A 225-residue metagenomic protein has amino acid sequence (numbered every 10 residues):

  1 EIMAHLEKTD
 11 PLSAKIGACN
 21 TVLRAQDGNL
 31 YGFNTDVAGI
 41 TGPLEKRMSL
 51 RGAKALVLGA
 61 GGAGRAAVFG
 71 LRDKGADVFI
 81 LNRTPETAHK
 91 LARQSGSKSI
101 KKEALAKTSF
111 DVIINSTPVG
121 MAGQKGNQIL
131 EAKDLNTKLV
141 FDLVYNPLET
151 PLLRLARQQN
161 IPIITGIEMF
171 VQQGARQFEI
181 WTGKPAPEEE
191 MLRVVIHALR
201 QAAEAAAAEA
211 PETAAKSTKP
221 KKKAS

Functional and structural regions predicted by a protein language model:
E1-M48, P147: Phosphate/diphosphate ligand-binding glycine-rich loop within oxidoreductases
G32, I80, I163: Conserved SAM-binding loop
L44, M48, A53-R72, N82: Glycine-rich adenosine-cofactor-binding loop
A55, V78, K138-V140: Conserved hydrophobic helix-helix packing surfaces used for dimerization/oligomerization
F69, H89, L153-R154: Alpha-helical segments flanking ligand/cofactor-binding loops in enzyme cores
K74-S95: NAD(P)-binding Rossmann-fold cofactor-contacting core
Q94-I163: Rossmann-like adenosine-cofactor binding region
L143-S225: Adenosine-phosphate binding glycine-rich loop
